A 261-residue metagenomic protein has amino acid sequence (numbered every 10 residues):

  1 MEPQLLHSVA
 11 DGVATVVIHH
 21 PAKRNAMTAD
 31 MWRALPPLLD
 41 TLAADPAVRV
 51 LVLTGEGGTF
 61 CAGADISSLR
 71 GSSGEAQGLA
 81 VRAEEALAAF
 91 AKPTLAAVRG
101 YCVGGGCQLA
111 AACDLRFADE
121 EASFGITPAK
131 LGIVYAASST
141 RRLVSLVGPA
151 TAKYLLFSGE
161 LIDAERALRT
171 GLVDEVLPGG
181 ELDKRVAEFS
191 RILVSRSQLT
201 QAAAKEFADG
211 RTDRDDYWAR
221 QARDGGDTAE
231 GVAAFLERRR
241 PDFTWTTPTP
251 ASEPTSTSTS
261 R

Functional and structural regions predicted by a protein language model:
M1-E2, A233-R261: Terminal low-complexity tails and localization/encapsulation signals of metabolic enzymes
M1-E56, E253, T259-R261: Conserved CoA-thioester-binding segment of acyl-CoA-metabolizing enzymes
R33, A47, G55-A89, G132: Glycine- (often His-adjacent) and acidic-residue-rich active-site loop that binds/positions the CoA thioester
G63, V81, G104, A137 (+2 more regions): Glycine-rich phosphate-binding loop at the start of an alpha helix
A83-A89, A97, V103-L156, T170 (+1 more regions): CoA-thioester-processing core
F117-A122, A150, V173-R220, G226 (+1 more regions): C-terminal long alpha-helix characteristic of the crotonase
E160-R166: Acidic, divalent-metal-coordinating active-site segment for phosphoryl/phosphodiester hydrolysis, typified by short
